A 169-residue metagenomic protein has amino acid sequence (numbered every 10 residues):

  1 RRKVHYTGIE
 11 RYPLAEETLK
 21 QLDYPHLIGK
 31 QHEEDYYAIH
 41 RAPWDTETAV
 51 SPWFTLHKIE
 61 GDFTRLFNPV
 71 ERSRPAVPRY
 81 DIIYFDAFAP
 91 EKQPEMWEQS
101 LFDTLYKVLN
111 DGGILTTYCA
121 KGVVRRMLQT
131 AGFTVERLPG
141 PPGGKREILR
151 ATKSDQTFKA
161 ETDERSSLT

Functional and structural regions predicted by a protein language model:
R2-V4, L109-G113: A short helix->loop->beta-strand "cap" motif at the edges of active sites that frequently abuts
H5-E10: Conserved SAM-binding motif I beta-strand of class I
T18-S73: S-adenosyl-L-methionine
L56, P78-A87: Short SAM/SAH-binding signature in class I
I82-Y84, D111-C119: Conserved beta-strand signature within the Rossmann-like core of class I S-adenosyl-L-methionine
E91-K92: Short glycine-rich, flexible loops that bind phosphorylated cofactors or substrates
E95-D111: A short glycine-rich, Lys/Arg-flanked "PGG" loop and its adjoining helix->strand segment in the class I
K121-T169: Class I S-adenosyl-L-methionine
